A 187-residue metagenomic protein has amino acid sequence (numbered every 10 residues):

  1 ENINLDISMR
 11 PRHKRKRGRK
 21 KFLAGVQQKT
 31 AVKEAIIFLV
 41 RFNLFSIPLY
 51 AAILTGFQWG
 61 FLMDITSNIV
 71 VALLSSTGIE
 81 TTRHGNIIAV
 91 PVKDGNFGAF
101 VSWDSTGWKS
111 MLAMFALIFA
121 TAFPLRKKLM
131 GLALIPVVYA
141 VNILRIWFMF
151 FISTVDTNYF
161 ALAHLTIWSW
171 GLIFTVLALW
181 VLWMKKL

Functional and structural regions predicted by a protein language model:
N2-L187: Hydrophobic N-terminal alpha-helices or hydrophobic patches in metabolic proteins across all domains of life
